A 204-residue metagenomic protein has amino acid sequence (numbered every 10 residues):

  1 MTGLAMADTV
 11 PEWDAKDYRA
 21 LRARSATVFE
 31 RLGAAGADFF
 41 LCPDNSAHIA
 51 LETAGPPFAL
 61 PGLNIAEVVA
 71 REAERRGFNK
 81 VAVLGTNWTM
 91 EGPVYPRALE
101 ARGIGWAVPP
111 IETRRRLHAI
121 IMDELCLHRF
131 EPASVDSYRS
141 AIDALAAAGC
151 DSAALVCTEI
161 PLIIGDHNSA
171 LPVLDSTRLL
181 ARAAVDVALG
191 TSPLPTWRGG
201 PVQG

Functional and structural regions predicted by a protein language model:
M1-G204: Non-catalytic structural scaffold of enzyme domains
